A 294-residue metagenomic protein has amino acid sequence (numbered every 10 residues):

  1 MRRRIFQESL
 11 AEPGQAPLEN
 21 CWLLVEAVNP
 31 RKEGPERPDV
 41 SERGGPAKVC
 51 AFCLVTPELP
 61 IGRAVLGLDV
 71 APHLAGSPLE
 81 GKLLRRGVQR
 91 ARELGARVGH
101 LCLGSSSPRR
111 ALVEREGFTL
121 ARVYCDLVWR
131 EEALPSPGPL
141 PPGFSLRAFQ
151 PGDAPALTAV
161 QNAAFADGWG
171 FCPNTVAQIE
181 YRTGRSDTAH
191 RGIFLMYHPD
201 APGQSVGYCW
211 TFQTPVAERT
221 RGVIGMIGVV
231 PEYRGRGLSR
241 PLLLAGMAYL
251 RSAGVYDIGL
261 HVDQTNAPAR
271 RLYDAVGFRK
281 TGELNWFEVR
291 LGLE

Functional and structural regions predicted by a protein language model:
M1-Q15, F165-T183: Conserved GNAT-fold acetyl-CoA-binding loop/helix
R2-K32, D39-R92, G104, V206-T220: Conserved donor-binding loop and adjoining core beta-sheet/short helix segment in diverse acyl/aminoacyl transferases
P57-R63, V70-P142, F287-V289: Acyl-donor-binding surface of acyltransferase catalytic domains
L66, G99-L103, I224, I258-V262: Conserved hydrophobic beta-strand within the GNAT/NAT acetyltransferase core sheet that lines the active-site cleft
G76-Q89, V229, G235-S252, R270-A275: Conserved acetyl-CoA-binding loop-helix of GNAT-fold acetyltransferases
D126-S145, Y256-A267, R279-E294: C-terminal "cap" of GNAT-fold acetyltransferases
S145-A159: A short beta-loop-alpha structural element at the N-terminal edge of CoA-dependent acyl/N-acetyltransferase catalytic
C172, A177-R234, S239: Glycine/small-residue-rich hydrophobic helix-like segments
